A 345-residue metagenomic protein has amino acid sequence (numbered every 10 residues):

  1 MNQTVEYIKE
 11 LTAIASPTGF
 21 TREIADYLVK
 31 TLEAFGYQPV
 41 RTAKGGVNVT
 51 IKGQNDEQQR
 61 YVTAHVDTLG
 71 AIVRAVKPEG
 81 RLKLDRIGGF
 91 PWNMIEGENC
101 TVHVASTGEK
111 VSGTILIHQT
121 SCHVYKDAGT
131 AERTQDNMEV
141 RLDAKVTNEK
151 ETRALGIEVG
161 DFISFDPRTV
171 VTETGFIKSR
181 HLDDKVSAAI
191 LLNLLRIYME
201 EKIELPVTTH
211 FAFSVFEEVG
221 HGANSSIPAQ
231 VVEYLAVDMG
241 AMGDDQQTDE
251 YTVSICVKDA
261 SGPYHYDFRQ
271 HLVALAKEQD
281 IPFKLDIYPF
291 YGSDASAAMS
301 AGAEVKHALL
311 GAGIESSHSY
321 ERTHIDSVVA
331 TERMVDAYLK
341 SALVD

Functional and structural regions predicted by a protein language model:
M1-D345: N-terminal hydrophobic/helix-forming segments and targeting peptides
